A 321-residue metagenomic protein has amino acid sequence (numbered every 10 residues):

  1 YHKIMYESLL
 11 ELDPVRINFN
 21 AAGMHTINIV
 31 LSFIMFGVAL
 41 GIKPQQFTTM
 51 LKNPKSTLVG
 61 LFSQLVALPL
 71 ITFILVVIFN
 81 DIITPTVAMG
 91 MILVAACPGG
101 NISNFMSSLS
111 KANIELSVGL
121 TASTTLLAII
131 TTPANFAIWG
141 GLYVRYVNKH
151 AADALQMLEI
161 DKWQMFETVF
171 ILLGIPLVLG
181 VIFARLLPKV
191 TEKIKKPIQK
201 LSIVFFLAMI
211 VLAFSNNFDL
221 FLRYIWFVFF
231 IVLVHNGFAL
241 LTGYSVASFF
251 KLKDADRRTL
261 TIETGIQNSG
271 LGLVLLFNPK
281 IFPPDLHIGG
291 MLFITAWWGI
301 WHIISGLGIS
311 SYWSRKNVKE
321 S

Functional and structural regions predicted by a protein language model:
Y1-H2: Intrinsic-disorder-associated, low-complexity terminal segments enriched in Asp/Asn/His/Tyr and depleted of Lys/Arg
M5-S321: Alpha-helical transmembrane segments of multi-pass small-molecule/ion transporters
